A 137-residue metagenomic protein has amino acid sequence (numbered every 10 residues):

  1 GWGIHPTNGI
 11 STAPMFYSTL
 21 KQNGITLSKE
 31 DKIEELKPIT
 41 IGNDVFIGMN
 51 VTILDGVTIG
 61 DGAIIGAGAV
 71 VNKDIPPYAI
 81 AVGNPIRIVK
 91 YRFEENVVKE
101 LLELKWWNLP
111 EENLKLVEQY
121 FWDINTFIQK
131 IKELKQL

Functional and structural regions predicted by a protein language model:
G1-D55: Flexible, glycine/small-residue-enriched loop-and-beta-strand segment within the central core of proteins
K37, G42-N43, G48-M49, L54-D55 (+5 more regions): Left-handed beta-helix
I75, Y91-R92: Conserved catalytic-core motifs of eukaryotic protein kinase domains, centered on the activation segment
P85-I88: Conserved switch/coupling elements of ABC/ABC-like ATPase nucleotide-binding domains
N96: Histidine/lysine/aspartate-rich catalytic loop segments that bind and position anionic ligands
K105, P110-D123: Leloir-type glycosyltransferase catalytic cores
W122-L137: C-terminal amphipathic helix plus adjacent low-complexity, charged tail appended to glycosyltransferase catalytic
